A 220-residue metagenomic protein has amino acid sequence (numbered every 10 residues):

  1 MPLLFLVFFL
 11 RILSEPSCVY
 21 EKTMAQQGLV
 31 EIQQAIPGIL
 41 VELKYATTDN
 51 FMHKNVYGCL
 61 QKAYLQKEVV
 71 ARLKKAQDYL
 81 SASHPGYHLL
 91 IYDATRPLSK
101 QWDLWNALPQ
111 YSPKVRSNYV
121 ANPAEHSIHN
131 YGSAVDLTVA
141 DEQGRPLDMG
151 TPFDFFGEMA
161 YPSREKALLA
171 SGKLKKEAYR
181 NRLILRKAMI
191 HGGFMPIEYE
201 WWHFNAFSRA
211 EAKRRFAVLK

Functional and structural regions predicted by a protein language model:
P2-R11: Sec-dependent N-terminal signal peptides
I12-A94, W102-Y199, F207-K220: Extracytoplasmic cell-surface/polysaccharide-interacting catalytic and binding patches
P97: Segments that shape or occlude catalytic/ligand-binding pockets
F204: Conserved metal-phosphate-binding beta-hairpin within the catalytic cores of diverse ATP-dependent phosphoryl-transfer
